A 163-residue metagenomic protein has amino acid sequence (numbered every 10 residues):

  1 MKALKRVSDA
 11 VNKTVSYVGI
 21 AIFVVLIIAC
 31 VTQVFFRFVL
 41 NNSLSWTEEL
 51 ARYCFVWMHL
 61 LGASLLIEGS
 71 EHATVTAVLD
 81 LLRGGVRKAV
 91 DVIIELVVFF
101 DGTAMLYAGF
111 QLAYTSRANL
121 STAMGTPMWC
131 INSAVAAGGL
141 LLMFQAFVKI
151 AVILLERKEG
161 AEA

Functional and structural regions predicted by a protein language model:
M1-A163: Alpha-helical transmembrane segments and membrane-interface helix-loop junctions in multi-pass membrane proteins
